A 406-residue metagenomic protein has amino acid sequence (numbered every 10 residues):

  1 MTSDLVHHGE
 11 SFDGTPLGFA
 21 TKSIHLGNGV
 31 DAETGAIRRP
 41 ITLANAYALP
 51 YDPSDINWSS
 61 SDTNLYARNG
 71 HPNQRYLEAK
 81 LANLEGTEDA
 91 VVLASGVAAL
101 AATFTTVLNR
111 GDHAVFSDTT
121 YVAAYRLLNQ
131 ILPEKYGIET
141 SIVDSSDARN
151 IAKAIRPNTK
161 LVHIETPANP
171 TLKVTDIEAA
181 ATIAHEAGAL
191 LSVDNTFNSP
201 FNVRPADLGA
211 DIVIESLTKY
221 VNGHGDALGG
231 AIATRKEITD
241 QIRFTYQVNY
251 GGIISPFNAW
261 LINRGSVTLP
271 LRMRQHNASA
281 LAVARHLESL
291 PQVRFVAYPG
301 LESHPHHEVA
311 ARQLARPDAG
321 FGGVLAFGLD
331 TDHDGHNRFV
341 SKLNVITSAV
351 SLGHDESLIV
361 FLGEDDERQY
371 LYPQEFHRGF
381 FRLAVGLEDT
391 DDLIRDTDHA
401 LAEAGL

Functional and structural regions predicted by a protein language model:
T2-H71, A79, F381-A384: N-terminal "arm"/small-domain region of PLP-dependent enzymes with the aminotransferase-like
T2-P16, A20-A32, A90-L290, A297: Conserved PLP-enzyme active-site core in the AAT-like
T2-V6, Q130, P157-K160, S341-K342 (+1 more regions): PLP-dependent enzyme catalytic core of the Aspartate aminotransferase-like
A46-A101, A123-I131: Conserved N-terminal alpha-helix of the aminotransferase class I/II PLP-enzyme fold
A46-Y47, T234-I238, L329-D332: Short loop segments at secondary-structure junctions
L84, L287-P291, L343: Acidic-histidine catalytic/liganding microenvironments
G86-T87, A98, H113, A148 (+3 more regions): Well-ordered alpha/beta subsegment
V293-F381, V385: Conserved C-terminal alpha-helix-loop-beta "cap" of PLP-dependent enzymes that closes/shapes the active-site mouth
